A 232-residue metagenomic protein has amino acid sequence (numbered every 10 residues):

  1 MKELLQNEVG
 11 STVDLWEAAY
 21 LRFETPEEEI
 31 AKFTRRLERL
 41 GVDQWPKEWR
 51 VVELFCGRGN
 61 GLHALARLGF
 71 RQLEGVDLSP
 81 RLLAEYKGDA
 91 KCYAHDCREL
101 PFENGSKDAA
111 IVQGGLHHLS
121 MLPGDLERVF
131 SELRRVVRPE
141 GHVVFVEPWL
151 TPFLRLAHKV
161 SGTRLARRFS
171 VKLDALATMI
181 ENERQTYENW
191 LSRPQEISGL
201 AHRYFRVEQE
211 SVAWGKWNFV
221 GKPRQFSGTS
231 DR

Functional and structural regions predicted by a protein language model:
M1-P46: Conserved class I S-adenosyl-L-methionine
E48-G57: Conserved class I S-adenosyl-L-methionine
R58-E99: Class I SAM-dependent methyltransferase SAM/SAH-binding core
R98-A110: A short acidic, Gly/Pro-enriched loop at the edge of an enzyme's catalytic core that lines a small-molecule cofactor
I111, G115: A conserved beta-strand element that flanks and buttresses the S-adenosyl-L-methionine
E127-P139: A short glycine-rich, Lys/Arg-flanked "PGG" loop and its adjoining helix->strand segment in the class I
V146-H202, E210-S211: C-terminal alpha-helical "lid/dimerization" subdomain adjacent to the S-adenosyl-L-methionine
Y204-R232: Core SAM-dependent methyltransferase catalytic element
